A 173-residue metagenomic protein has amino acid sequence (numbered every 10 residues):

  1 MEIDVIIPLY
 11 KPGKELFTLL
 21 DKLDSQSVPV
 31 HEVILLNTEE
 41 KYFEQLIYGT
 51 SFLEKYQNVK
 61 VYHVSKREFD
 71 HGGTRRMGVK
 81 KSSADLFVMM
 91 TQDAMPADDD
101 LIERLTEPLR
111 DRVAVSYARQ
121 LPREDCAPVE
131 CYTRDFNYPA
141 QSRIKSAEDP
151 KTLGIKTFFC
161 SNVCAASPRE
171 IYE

Functional and structural regions predicted by a protein language model:
E2-D4, E32: Cell-envelope/extracellular polymer assembly enzymes that use nucleotide-activated donors
P12-S25: Short, well-formed alpha-helical segments that are part of the catalytic scaffolds of diverse glycosyltransferases
K22-H63: Acidic donor-binding segment of Leloir-type glycosyltransferases
S65-S82: Glycine-rich, basic loop-to-helix element that forms the pyrophosphate-binding segment of sugar-nucleotide handling
S83-A84, S161-E173: Conserved nucleotide-sugar donor-binding and metal-coordinating catalytic region shared by glycosyltransferases
F87: Short aromatic/hydrophobic "clamp" motif used to bind/position activated sugar donors
D99-C131: Conserved donor NDP-sugar-binding/catalytic core segment of glycosyltransferases
A147-S167: A recurrent flexible, glycine/aromatic-enriched loop bordering the glycosyltransferase active site that acts as
